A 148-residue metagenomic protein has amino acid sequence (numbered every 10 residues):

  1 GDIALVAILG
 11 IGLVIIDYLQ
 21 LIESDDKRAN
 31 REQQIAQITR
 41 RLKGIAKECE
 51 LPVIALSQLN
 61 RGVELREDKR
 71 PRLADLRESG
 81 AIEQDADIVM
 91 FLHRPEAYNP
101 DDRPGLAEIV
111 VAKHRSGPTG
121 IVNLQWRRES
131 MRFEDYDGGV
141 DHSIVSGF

Functional and structural regions predicted by a protein language model:
G1-I11, R40-C49, R61-F148: C-terminal regions of RecA-like/P-loop NTPase motor modules
I11-L56: Helical hairpin unit composed of two closely spaced alpha helices linked by a short loop
